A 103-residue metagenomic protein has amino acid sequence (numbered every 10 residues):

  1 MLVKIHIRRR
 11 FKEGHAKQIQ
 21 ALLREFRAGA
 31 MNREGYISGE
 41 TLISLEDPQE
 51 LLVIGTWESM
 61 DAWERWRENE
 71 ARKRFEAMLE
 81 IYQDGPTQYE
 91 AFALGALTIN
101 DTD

Functional and structural regions predicted by a protein language model:
M1-V3, Q18, E34-Y36: Short, flexible segments with low predicted structural confidence
L2-R9, E40-R67: Short, well-ordered beta-strand segments in beta-rich or mixed alpha/beta enzyme and ligand-binding folds
I5-I7, A16, E25: Short, structured interface segments that constitute the first stable element of a domain
R10-Q20: Short, surface-exposed ligand-recognition loops at beta-strand->loop->(often short) alpha-helix junctions that present
H15-K17, D61-W63, I99: Residue-level signal for secondary-structure boundary sites
A21, L51, A71-R72: Residues in and immediately flanking transmembrane alpha helices
E25-S38, T56-E90: An amphipathic, aromatic/His-enriched active-site/gating alpha helix that lines ligand/cofactor pockets
E40-Q49, E76-D103: Glycine-rich beta-strand-turn "strand-cap" elements at beta-sheet edges
